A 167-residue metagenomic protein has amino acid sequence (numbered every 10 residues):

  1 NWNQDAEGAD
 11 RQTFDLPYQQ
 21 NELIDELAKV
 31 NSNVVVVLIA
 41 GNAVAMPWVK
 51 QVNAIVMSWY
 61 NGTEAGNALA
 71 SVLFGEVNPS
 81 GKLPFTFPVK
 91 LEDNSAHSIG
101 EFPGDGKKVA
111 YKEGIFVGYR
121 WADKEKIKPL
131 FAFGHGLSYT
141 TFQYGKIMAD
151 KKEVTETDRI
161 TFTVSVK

Functional and structural regions predicted by a protein language model:
N1-K167: C-terminal non-catalytic regions of proteins with extracellular/luminal or membrane-system context
